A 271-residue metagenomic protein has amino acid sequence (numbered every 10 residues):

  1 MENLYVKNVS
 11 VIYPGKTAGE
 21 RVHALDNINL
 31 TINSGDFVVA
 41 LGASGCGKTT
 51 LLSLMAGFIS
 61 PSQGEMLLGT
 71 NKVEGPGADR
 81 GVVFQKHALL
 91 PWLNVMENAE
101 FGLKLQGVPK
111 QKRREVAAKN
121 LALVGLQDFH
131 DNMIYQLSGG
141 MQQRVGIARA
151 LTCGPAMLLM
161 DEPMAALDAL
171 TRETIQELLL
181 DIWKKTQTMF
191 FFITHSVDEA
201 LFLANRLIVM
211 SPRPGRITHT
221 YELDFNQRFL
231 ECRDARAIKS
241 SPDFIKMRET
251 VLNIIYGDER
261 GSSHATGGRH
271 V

Functional and structural regions predicted by a protein language model:
L41-A43: The feature captures the beta-strand-to-loop junction immediately N-terminal to the Walker
A56: Helix-to-loop junction immediately C-terminal to a conserved catalytic motif
G64-P76, V116: Conserved ABC transporter NBD signature motif
M96-K104, R114, A118, E222: Short helical segment in ABC ATPase nucleotide-binding domains corresponding to the A-loop/adjacent helical element
Q111-F129, D181: Conserved ABC ATPase "signature" region
M133-L137, M141: Conserved ABC ATPase signature
T152-A156: A short, proline-enriched helix->beta-strand linker immediately N-terminal to the Walker B motif in ABC-type P-loop
L158-D161: Catalytic Walker B motif of ABC-type/P-loop ATPase nucleotide-binding domains
